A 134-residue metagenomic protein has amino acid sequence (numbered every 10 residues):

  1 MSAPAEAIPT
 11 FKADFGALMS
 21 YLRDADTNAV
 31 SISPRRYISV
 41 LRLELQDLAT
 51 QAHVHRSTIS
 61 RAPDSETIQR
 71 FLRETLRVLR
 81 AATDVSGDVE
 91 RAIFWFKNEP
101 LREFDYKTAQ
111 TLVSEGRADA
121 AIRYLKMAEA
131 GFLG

Functional and structural regions predicted by a protein language model:
M1-G134: Non-transmembrane "mature" sequence context
